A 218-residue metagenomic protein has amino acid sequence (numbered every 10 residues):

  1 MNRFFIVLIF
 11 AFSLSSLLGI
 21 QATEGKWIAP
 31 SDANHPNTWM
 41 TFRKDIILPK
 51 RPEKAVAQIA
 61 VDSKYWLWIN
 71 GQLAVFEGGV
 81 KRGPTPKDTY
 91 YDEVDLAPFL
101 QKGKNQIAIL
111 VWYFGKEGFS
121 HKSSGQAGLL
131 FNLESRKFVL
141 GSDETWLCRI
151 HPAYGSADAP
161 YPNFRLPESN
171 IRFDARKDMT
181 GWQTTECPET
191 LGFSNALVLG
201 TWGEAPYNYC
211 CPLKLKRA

Functional and structural regions predicted by a protein language model:
M1-F4: Positively charged n-region of N-terminal signal peptides that target proteins for export
I6-S16: Bacterial N-terminal signal peptides
T23-D32, A108-A218: An acidic-aromatic loop/edge-strand motif
P30-M40, V80-T89: Extracellular beta-rich ligand/substrate-recognition surface
P36-L48, T89-L96: Short beta-strands within extracellular/lumenal beta-sheet-rich domains
I46-P49, E53-W68, I107-I109, F193: Aromatic-lined ligand-binding clefts that engage carbohydrates, nucleic acids, or primary amines
K50-E53, A97-Q106, L133-G141: A short, structured loop/turn motif at beta-sheet edges
W66-S124: Beta-strand-rich ligand-recognition modules
